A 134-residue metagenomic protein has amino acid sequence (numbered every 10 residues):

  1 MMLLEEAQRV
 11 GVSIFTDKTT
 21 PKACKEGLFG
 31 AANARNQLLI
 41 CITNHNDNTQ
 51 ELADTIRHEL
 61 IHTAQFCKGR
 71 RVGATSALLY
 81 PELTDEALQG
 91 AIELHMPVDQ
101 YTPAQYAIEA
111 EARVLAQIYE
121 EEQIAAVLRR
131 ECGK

Functional and structural regions predicted by a protein language model:
M1-V12: Zn2+-dependent metallopeptidase catalytic core
L4-E5, G69, T102, E120: Residues that cap or delimit alpha-helices
V10-T16, A74-K134: Metalloprotease/metallohydrolase-associated module, dominated by Zn2+-dependent proteases
T19-D54, F66-C67: Active-site scaffold of zinc-dependent metalloenzymes
N46-T55, T102-A110: Soluble non-cytosolic domains of exported or imported proteins
A53, R57, I61, R113-Q117: Non-transmembrane alpha-helical segments in soluble domains of secreted/periplasmic/extracellular proteins
L60-A77: Catalytic Zn2+-binding segment of zinc metalloproteases
